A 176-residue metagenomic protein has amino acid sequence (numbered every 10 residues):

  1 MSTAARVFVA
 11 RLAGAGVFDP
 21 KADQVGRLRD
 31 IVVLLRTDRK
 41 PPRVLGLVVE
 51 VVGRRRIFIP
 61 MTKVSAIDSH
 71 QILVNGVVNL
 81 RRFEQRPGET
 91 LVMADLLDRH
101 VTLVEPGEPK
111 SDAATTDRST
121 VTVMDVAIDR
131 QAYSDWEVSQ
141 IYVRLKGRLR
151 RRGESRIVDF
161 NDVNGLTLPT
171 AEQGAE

Functional and structural regions predicted by a protein language model:
M1-E176: Peripheral interaction segments used for macromolecular assembly
